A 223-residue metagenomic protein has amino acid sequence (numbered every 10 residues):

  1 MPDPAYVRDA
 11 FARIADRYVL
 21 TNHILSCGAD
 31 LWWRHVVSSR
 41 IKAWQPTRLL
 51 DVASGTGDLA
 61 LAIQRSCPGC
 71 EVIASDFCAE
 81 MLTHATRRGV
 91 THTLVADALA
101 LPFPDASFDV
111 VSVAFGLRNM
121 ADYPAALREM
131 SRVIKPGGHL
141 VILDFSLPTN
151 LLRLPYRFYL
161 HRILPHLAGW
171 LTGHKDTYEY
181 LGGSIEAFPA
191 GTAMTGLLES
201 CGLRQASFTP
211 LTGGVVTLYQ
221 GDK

Functional and structural regions predicted by a protein language model:
M1-V19: N-terminal, positively charged/glycine-rich alpha-helical extensions of SAM-dependent methyltransferases
C27-P46: Conserved alpha-helix/loop element of class I SAM-dependent methyltransferases that forms part of the SAM/SAH-binding
R48-A100: Class I SAM-dependent methyltransferase SAM/SAH-binding core
L99-V110: A short acidic, Gly/Pro-enriched loop at the edge of an enzyme's catalytic core that lines a small-molecule cofactor
D109-Y123: A short SAM/SAH-binding and catalytic strip from SAM-dependent methyltransferases
P124-H139: A short glycine-rich, Lys/Arg-flanked "PGG" loop and its adjoining helix->strand segment in the class I
L143, L147-L197, S207: C-terminal alpha-helical "lid/dimerization" subdomain adjacent to the S-adenosyl-L-methionine
R204-K223: Core SAM-dependent methyltransferase catalytic element
